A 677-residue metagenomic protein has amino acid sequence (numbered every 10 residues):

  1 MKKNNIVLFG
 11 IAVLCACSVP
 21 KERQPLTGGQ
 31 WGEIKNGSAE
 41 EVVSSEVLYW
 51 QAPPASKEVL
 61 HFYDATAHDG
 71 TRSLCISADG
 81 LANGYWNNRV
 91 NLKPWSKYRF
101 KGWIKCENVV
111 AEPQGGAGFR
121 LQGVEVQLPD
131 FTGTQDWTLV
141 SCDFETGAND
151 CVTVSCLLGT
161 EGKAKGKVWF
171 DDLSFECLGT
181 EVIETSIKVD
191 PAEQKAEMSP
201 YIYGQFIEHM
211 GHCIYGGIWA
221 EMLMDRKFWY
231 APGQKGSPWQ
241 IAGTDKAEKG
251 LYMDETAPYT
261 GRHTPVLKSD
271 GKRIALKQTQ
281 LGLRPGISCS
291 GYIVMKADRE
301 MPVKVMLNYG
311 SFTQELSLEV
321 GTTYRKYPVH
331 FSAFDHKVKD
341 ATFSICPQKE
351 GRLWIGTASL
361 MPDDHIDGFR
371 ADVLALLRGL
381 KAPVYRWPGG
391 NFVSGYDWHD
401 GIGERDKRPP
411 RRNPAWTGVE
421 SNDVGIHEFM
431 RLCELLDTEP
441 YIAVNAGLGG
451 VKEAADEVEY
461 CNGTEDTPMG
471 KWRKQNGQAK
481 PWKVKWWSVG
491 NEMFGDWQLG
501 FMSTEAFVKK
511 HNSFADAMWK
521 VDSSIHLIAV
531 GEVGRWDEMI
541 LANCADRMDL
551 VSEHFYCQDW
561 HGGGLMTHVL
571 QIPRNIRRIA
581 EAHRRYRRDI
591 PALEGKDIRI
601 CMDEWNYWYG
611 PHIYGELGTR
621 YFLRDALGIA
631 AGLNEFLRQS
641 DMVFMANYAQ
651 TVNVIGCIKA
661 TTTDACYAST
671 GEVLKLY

Functional and structural regions predicted by a protein language model:
M1-Q24: Bacterial Sec-dependent N-terminal signal peptides
S18-N422, E439, G449, A455 (+3 more regions): Extracellular and organelle-lumenal recognition/adhesion modules and their flexible linkers in secreted
Y203-I207, P383-P388, P440-A443, K485-V489 (+4 more regions): Structural recognition of the beta-strand scaffold that forms the well-ordered cores of secreted hydrolase catalytic
Q205, I293, K381, C433 (+7 more regions): Conserved, mostly hydrophobic/aromatic
H209-M210, G595-Y677: Aromatic/acidic polysaccharide-binding cleft in carbohydrate-active enzymes
F331-H336, D340-T342, P362-A382, F429 (+5 more regions): An active-site-proximal structural segment forming one wall of the substrate-binding cleft that immediately precedes
A341-P347, G351-R352, K471, S503-L633: Noncatalytic carbohydrate-binding groove/subsite architecture in carbohydrate-active enzymes
S359-D367, R408-N422, E439-L448, G490-V508 (+4 more regions): The substrate-binding groove and active-site-proximal loops of carbohydrate-active enzymes, especially glycoside
